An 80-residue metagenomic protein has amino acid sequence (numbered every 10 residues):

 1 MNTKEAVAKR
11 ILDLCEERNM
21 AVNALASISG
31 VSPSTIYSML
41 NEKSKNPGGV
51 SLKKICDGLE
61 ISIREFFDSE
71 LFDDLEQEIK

Functional and structural regions predicted by a protein language model:
M1-A21: A short, Lys/Arg-rich alpha-helix, primarily the initiator
E16, N41, L71: Residue-level detection of the helix-turn-helix DNA-binding "recognition helix"
E17, I28, G58: Residues within the alpha-helical elements of helix-turn-helix
L25-A26, I55: Short alpha-helical "recognition helix" segments of helix-turn-helix
G30-N46: Recognition helix of helix-turn-helix/homeodomain-like DNA-binding domains that insert into the DNA major groove
S38, F67-K80: Short, charged recognition helix plus adjacent turn of helix-turn-helix-like nucleic-acid-binding domains
K43-D57: Short, basic-rich loop-to-helix N-cap that marks the start of a DNA-contacting helix
